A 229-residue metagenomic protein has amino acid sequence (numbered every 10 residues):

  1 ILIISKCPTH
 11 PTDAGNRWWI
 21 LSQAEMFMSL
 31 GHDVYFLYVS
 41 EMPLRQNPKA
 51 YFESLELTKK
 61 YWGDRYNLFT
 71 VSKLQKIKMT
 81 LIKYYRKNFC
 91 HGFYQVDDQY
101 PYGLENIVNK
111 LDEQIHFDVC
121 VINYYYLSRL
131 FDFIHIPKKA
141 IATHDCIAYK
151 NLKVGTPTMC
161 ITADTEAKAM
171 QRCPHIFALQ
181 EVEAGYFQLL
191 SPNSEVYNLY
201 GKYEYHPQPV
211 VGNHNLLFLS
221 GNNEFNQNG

Functional and structural regions predicted by a protein language model:
I1-R65, E113: N-terminal subdomain of nucleotide-sugar transferases
W19, F36, Q171, A178 (+2 more regions): Conserved catalytic-core segment of nucleotide-activated headgroup transferases in glycan assembly
M26, Y102-K110, I141, I147 (+1 more regions): Membrane-proximal helix-turn-helix segments that form the acceptor-binding/catalytic region of lipid-linked
M42-I107: A conserved catalytic-core segment of Leloir-type glycosyltransferases
V108-L127, K138-A140: Short N-terminal targeting/anchoring amphipathic segment
V119-C120, I134-L152: Active-site proximal beta-strand in glycosyltransferases
N123-Y126, D145, Q180-E181: Helix N-cap/beta->alpha junction signal
R129-F131, A167-N193: A short, active-site helix/loop in glycosyltransferases that binds the activated sugar's phosphate group
